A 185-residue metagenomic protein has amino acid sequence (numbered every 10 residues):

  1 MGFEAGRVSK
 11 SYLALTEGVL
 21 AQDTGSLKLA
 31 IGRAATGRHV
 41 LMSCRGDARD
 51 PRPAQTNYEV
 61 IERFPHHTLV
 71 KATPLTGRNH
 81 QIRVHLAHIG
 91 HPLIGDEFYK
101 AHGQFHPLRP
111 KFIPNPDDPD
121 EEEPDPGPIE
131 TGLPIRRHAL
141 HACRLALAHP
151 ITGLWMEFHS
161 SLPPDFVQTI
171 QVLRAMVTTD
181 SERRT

Functional and structural regions predicted by a protein language model:
M1-T185: RNA pseudouridine synthases
